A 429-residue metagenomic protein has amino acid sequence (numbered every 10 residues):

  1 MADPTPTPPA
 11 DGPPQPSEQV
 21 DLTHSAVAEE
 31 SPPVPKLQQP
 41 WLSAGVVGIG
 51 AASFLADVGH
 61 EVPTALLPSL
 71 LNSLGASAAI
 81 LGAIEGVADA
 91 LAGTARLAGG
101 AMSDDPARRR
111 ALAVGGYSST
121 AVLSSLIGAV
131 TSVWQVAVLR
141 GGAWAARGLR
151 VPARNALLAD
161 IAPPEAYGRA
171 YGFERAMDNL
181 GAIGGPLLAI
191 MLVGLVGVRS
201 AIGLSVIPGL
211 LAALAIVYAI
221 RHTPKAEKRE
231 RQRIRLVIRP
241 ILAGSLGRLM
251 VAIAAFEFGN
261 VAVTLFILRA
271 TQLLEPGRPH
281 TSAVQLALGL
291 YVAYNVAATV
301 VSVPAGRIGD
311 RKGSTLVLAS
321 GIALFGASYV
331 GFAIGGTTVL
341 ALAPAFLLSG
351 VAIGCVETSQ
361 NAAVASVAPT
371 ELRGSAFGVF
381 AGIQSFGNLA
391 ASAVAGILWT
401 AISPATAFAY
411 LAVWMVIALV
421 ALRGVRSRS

Functional and structural regions predicted by a protein language model:
H24-S43, R221-A252: Juxtamembrane intracellular "pre-TM" segments in multi-pass secondary transporters
P35-D89, G247-G277, A283, A287: Helix-loop boundary and gating motifs at the non-cytosolic
D89-L97, A182-I183, N295-V303, N388-L389: Residue-level signature of mid-helix packing/kink "hotspots" within the transmembrane helices of 12-pass Major
A95-R108, V193, V300-G313, W399: Helix-to-loop junctions at the C-terminal end of transmembrane segments in multipass secondary transporters
A111-S125, V206, L316-G331: Structural signature of the two symmetry-related core transmembrane helices
L139-L180, A363: Cytoplasmic helix-loop-helix junction between adjacent transmembrane helices in 12-TM secondary transporters
D160, V217-E230, G424-S429: Helix-loop junctions on the cytosolic side of multi-pass membrane transporters, especially the intracellular loop
S200-V217, T406-G424: Symmetry-related core transmembrane helices of the 12-TM Major Facilitator Superfamily/SLC fold
